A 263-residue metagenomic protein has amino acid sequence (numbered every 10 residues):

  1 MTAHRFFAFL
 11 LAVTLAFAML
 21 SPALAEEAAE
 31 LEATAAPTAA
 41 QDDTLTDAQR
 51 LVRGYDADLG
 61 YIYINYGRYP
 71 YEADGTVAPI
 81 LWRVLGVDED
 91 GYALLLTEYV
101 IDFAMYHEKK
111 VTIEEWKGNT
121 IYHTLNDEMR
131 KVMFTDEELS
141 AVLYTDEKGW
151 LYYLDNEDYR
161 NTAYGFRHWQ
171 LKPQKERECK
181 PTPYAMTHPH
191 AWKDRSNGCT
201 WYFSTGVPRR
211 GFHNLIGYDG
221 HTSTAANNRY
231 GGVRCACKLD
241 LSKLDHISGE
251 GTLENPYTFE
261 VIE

Functional and structural regions predicted by a protein language model:
M1-A39, T252: Gram-positive cell-envelope targeting signals
L31, A35-E263: Collagenous Gly-X-Y triple-helix signature in extracellular proteins
